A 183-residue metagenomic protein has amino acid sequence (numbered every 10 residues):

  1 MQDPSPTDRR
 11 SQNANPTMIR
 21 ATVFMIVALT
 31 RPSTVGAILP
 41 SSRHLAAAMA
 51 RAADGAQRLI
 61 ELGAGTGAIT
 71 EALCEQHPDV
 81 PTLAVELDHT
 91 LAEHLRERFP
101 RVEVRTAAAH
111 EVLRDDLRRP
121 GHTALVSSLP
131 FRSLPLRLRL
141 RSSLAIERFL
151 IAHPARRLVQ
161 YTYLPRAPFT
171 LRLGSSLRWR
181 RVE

Functional and structural regions predicted by a protein language model:
I19-A53: Class I SAM-dependent methyltransferase Rossmann-like catalytic core, especially the SAM/SAH-binding loop
A56-G65: Conserved class I S-adenosyl-L-methionine
T66-P78: Conserved SAM-binding loop of SAM-dependent methyltransferases across substrates and taxa, primarily the Class I
D88-T90: Conserved SAM/SAH-binding beta-strand->alpha-helix loop
L95-R96: Conserved SAM-binding loop
H122-L138: A short SAM/SAH-binding and catalytic strip from SAM-dependent methyltransferases
L140-P154: A short glycine-rich, Lys/Arg-flanked "PGG" loop and its adjoining helix->strand segment in the class I
A152-Y163: Conserved beta-strand signature within the Rossmann-like core of class I S-adenosyl-L-methionine
